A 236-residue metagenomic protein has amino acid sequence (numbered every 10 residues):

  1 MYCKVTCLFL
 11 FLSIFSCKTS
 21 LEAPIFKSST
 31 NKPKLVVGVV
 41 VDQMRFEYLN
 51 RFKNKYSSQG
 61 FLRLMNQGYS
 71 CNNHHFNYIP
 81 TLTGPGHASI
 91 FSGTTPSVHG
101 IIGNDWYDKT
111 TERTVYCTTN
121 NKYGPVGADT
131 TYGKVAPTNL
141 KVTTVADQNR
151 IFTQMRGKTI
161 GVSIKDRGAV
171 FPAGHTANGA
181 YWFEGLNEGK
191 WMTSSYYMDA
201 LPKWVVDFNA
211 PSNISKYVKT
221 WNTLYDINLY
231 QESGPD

Functional and structural regions predicted by a protein language model:
M1-S29: Bacterial Sec-dependent N-terminal signal peptides
S20-Y69: Active-site-proximal N-terminal segment of extracellular/periplasmic enzymes that hydrolyze or transfer
I25-K27, R45-R51, H74-N77, T130-A136: Second-shell loop/turn segments in exported
K34-L35, Q59, P85, L140-D147: A structural signal for well-ordered alpha-helical segments within the folded catalytic domains of diverse enzymes
F46-L49, T83, A169-A173: Extracytoplasmic/secreted cell-surface and envelope-processing proteins
L49-V98, K158-V162: Short, structured active-site-proximal loop/turn typified by the sulfatase FGly-forming signature C/S-X-P-X-R
T95, G103-D236: His/Asp/Glu-rich, glycine-adjacent segments that coordinate divalent cations and/or stabilize oxyanion chemistry on
